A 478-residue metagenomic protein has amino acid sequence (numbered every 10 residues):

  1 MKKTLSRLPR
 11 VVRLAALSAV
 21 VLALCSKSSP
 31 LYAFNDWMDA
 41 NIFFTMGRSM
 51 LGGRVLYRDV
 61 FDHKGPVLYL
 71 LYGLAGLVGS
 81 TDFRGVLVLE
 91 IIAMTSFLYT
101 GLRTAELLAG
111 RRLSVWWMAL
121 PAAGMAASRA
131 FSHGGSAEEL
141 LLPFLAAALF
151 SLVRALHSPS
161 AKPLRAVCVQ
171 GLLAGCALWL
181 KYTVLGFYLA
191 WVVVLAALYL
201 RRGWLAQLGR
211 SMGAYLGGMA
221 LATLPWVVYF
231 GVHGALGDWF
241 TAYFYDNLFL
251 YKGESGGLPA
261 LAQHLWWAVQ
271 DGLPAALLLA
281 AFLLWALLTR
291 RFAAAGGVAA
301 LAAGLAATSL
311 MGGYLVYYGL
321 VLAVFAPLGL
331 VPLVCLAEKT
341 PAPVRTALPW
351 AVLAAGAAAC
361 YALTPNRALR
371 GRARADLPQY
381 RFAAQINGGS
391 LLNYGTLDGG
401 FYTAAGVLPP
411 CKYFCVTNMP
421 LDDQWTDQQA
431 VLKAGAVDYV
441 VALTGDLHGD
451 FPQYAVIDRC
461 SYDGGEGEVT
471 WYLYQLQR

Functional and structural regions predicted by a protein language model:
K2-K3, F187-A220, L336: Perimembrane helix-loop-helix junctions
V88-G110, A147, S151: Transmembrane-helix motifs of polytopic, lipid-linked glycan transferases
G101-M125, L142-P143, P159-A161, R165 (+1 more regions): Transmembrane-helix signature of polytopic, membrane-embedded enzymes that assemble or transfer cell-envelope glycans
A109, A146-V169, R202, D271 (+3 more regions): Membrane-interface transmembrane helices that cradle and orient dolichyl/undecaprenyl
A130-L140, L315: Short acidic/glycine- and proline-prone juxtamembrane loop motifs at membrane-interface regions of multi-pass membrane
R165-V193, L221, A302-L310: Membrane-interface alpha helices of multi-pass inner-membrane proteins
G186, L305-R345: Hydrophobic/aromatic-rich transmembrane helices and adjacent perimembrane loops
A368-L421, W425-H448: Short periplasmic/luminal acceptor-recognition loop of GT-C membrane glycosyltransferases, typified by
